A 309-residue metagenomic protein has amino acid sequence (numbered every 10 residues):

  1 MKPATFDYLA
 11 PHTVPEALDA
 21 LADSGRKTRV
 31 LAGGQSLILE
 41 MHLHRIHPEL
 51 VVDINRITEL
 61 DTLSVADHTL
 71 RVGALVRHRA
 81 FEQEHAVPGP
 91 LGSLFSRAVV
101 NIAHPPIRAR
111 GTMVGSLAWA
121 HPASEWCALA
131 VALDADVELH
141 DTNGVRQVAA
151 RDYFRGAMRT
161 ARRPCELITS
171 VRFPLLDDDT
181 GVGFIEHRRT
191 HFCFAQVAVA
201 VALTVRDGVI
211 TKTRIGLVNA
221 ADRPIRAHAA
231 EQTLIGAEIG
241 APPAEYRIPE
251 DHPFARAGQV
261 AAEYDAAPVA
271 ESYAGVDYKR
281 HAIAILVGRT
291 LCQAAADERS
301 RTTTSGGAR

Functional and structural regions predicted by a protein language model:
M1-R309: C-terminal structural segment of proteins
